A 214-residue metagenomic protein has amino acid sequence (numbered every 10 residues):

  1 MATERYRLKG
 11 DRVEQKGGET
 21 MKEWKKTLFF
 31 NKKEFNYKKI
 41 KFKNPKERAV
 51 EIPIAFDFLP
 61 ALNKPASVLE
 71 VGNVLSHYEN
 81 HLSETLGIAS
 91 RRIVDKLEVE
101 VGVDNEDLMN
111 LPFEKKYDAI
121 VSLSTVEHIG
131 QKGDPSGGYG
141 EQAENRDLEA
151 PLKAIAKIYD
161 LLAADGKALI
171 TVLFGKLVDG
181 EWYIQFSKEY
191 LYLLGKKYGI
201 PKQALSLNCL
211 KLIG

Functional and structural regions predicted by a protein language model:
R5-N63: Class I SAM-dependent methyltransferase Rossmann-like catalytic core, especially the SAM/SAH-binding loop
E47, N73-Y78, L97-V99, M109 (+3 more regions): Short, solvent-exposed loop/turn segments at secondary-structure junctions
S67-L111: Class I SAM-dependent methyltransferase SAM/SAH-binding core
M109-V121: A short acidic, Gly/Pro-enriched loop at the edge of an enzyme's catalytic core that lines a small-molecule cofactor
V121-S124, G130: A conserved beta-strand element that flanks and buttresses the S-adenosyl-L-methionine
G138-A164: A short glycine-rich, Lys/Arg-flanked "PGG" loop and its adjoining helix->strand segment in the class I
D165-L173: Conserved beta-strand signature within the Rossmann-like core of class I S-adenosyl-L-methionine
K188-G214: Class I S-adenosyl-L-methionine
